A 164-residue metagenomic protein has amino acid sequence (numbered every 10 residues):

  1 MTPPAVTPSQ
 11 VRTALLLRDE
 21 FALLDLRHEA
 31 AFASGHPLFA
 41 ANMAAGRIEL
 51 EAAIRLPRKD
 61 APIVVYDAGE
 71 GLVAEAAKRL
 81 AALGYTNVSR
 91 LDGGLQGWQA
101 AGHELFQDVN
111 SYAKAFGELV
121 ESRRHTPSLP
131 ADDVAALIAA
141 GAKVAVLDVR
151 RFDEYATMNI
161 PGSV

Functional and structural regions predicted by a protein language model:
M1-A22, L26-A145, V149-V164: Rhodanese-like catalytic fold shared by cysteine-dependent sulfurtransferases and DSP/PTP-type phosphatases
